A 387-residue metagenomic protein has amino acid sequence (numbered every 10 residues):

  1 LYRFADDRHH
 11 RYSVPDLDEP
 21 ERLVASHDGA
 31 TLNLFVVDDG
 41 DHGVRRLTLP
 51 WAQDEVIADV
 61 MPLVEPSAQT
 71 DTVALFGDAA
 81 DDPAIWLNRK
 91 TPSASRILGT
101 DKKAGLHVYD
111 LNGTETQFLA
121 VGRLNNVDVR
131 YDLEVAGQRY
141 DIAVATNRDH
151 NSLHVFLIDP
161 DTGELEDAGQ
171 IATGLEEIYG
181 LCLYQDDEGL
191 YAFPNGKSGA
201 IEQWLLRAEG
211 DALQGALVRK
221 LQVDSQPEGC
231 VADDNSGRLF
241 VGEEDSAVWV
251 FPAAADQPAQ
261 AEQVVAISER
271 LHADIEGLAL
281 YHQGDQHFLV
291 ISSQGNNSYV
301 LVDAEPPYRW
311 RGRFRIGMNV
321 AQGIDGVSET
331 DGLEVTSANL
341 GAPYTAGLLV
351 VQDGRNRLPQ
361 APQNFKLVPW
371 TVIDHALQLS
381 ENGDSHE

Functional and structural regions predicted by a protein language model:
L1-E387: Sequence/structural signature of beta-propeller domains
